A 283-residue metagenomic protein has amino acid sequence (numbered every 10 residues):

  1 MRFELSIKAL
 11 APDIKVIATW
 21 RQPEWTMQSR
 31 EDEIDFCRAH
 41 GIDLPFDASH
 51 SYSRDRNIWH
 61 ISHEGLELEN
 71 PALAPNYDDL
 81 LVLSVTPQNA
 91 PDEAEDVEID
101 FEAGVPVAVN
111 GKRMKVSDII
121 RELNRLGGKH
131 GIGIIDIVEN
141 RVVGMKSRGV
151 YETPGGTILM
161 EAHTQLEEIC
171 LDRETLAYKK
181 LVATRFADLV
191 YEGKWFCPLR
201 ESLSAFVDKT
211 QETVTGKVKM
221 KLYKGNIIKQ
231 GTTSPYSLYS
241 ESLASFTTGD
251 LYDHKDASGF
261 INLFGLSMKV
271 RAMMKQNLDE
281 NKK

Functional and structural regions predicted by a protein language model:
M1-K283: Nucleotide-activated chemistry modules centered on ATP-dependent adenylation/adenylyltransferase
